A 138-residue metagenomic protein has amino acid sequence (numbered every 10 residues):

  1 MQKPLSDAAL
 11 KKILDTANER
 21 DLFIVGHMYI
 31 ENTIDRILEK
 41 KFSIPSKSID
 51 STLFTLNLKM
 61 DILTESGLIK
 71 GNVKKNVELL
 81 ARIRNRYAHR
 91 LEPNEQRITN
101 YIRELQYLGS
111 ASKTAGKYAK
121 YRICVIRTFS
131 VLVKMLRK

Functional and structural regions predicted by a protein language model:
M1-K138: Amphipathic alpha-helical interface elements
